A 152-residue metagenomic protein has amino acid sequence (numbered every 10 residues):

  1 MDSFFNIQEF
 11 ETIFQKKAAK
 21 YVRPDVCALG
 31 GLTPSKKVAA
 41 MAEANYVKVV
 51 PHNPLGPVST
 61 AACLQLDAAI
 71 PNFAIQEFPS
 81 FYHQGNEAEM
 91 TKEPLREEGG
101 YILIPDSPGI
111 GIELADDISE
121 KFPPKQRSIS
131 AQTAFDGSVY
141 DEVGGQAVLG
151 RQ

Functional and structural regions predicted by a protein language model:
M1-G109, E113: Shared catalytic-loop signature of beta/alpha-barrel
I110-Q152: Extended hydrophobic packing segments that form well-structured cores
